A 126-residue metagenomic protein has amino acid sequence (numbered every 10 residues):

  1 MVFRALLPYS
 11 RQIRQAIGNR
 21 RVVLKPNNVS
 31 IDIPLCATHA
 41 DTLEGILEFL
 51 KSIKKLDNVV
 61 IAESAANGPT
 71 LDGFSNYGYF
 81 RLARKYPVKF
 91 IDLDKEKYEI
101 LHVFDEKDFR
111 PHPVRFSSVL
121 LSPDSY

Functional and structural regions predicted by a protein language model:
M1-Y126: N-terminal and secondary-structure boundary signal
